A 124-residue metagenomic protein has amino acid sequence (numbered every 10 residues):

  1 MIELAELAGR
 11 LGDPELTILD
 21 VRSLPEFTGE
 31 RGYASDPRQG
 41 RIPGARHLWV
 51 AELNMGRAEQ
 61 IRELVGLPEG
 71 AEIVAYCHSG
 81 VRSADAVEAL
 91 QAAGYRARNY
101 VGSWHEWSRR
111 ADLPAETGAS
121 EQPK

Functional and structural regions predicted by a protein language model:
M1-T17, V21-K124: Rhodanese-like catalytic fold shared by cysteine-dependent sulfurtransferases and DSP/PTP-type phosphatases
